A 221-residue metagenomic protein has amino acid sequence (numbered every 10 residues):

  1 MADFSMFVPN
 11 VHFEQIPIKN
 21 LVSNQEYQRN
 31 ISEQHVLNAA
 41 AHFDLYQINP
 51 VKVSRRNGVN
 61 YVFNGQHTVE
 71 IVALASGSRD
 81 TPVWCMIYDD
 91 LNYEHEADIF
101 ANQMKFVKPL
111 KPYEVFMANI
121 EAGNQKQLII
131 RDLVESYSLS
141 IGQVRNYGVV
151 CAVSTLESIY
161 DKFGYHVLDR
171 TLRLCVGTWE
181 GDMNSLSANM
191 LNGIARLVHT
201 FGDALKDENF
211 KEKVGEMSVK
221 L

Functional and structural regions predicted by a protein language model:
M1-Y88: Short alpha-helix boundary/capping and kink motifs at helix termini
A73, S78-L221: Solvent-exposed functional surfaces
